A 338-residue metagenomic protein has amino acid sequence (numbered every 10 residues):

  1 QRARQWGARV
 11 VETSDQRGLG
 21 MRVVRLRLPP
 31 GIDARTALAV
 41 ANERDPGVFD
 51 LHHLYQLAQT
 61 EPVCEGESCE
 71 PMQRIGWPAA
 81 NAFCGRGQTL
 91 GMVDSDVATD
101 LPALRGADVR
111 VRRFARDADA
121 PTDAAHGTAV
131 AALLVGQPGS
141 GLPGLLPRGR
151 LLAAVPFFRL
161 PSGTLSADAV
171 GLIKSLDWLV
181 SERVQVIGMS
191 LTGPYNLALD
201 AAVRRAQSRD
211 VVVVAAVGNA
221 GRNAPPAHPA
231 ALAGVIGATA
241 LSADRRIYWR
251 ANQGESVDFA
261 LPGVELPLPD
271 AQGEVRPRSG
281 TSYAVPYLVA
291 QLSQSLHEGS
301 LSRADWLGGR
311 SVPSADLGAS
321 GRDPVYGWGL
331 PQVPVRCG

Functional and structural regions predicted by a protein language model:
Q1-A58, V186: Inhibitory N-terminal propeptides of secreted protease zymogens
N42-T89, L101-R105, V325: Protease zymogen maturation seam
D50, L152, V212-A215, I236-A238 (+2 more regions): Structural detector of well-ordered beta-strand residues that form the stable sheet scaffold of enzyme domains
A79-L90, D96-R110, D117-D168, L232-A233 (+2 more regions): Subtilisin-like serine protease catalytic core
A80-G85, L146, L165-V186, L197-V213 (+4 more regions): Mature extracellular/periplasmic domains of secretome proteins
D94, A227-H297, V335: Extracellular S/T/G-rich loop segment that most often corresponds to the catalytic His/Ser-adjacent loop
D117-T128, A220, V275-L288: Gly/Ser-rich catalytic serine loop of serine hydrolases
R183-L191, L197, V235-G237, W249 (+1 more regions): C-terminal subdomain of the subtilisin-like protease fold in secreted/lumenal serine endopeptidases
